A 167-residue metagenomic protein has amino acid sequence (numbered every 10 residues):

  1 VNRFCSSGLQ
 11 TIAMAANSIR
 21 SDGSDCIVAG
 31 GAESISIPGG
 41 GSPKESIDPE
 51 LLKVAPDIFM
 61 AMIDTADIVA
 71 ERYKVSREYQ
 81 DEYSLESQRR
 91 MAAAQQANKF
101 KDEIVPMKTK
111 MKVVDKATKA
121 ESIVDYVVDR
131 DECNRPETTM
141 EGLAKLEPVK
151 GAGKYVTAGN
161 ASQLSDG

Functional and structural regions predicted by a protein language model:
V1-D25, E45, P56-D64, P136-Q163: Conserved catalytic cysteine-centered active-site region of acyl-thioester-dependent Claisen-condensing enzymes
R3-A32, A70-K99, G167: Active-site-proximal alpha-helical scaffold in enzymes
A15, I37-P38, V105: Residue-level recognition of conserved structural "scaffold" positions that shape functional pockets and channels
I35, A66, K110-V114: Generic structural motif
I37-P43, T118-K119: Short acidic, glycine/serine/threonine-rich loops at helix termini
G41-E78: A glycine/threonine-rich phosphate-anchoring loop and its flanking beta-alpha core in nucleotide/phosphate-binding
E82-G167: N-terminal extracellular/periplasmic Venus flytrap/periplasmic-binding protein-like
